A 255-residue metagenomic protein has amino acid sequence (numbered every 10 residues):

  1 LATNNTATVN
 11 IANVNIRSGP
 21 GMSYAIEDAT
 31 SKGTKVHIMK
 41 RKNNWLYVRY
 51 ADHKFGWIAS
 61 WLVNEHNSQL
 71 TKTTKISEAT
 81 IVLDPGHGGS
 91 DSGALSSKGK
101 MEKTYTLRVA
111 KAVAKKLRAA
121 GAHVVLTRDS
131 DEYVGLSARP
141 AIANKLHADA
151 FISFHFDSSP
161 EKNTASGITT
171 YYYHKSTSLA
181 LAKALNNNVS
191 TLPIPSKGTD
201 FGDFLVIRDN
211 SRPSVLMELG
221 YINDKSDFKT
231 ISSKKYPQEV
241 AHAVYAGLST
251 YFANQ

Functional and structural regions predicted by a protein language model:
L1-N15, D28-K32, K40-K42, N64-S77: SH3-family beta-barrel domains
P20-A25: Short alpha-helix capping/helix-loop boundary micro-motifs
I26, K54-G56: Short beta-strand segments
G33, L46-Y50, I58: SH3/SH3-like beta-barrel fold
N44, A122-S130, F154, I194-G202 (+1 more regions): Surface-exposed patches in mature extracellular/periplasmic domains of secreted proteins
K54, H66-K183, N187-T191: Catalytic-core regions of hydrolytic enzymes
A150-E161, Y171-Y172, G198-Q255: Active-site-adjacent mobile loop/cap segments within catalytic or ligand-binding domains
